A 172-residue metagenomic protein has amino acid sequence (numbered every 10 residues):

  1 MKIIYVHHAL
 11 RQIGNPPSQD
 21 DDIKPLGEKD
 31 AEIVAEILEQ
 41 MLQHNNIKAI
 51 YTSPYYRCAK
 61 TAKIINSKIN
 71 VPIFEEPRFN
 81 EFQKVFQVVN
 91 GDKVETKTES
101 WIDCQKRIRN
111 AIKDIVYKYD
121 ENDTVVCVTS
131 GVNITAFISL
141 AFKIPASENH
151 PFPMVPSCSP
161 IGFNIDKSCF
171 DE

Functional and structural regions predicted by a protein language model:
K2-E75, T96-E99: Active-site-proximal alpha-helix that buttresses catalytic centers in soluble enzyme cores
K2-I3, D123-V132: Generic beta-sheet signal
R11, N133-I134: Short active-site segment of divalent metal-dependent hydrolases/proteases that encodes the spacing between
D20-P25, I64-D114, P151, N164 (+1 more regions): Phosphate-handling substructures
E32-E39, Q105, R109-Y117: Generic structural signal for well-ordered alpha-helical scaffold segments
M41-N46, I115-T124: Glycine-rich phosphate-binding loop signature in dinucleotide/nucleotide-binding domains
I64, A136-L140: Active-site signature of alpha/beta-hydrolase-fold catalytic machinery across serine- and Asp/Cys-nucleophile hydrolases
I144-E172: Domain-level recognition of soluble alpha/beta enzyme cores, biased toward histidine phosphatases/phosphomutases
